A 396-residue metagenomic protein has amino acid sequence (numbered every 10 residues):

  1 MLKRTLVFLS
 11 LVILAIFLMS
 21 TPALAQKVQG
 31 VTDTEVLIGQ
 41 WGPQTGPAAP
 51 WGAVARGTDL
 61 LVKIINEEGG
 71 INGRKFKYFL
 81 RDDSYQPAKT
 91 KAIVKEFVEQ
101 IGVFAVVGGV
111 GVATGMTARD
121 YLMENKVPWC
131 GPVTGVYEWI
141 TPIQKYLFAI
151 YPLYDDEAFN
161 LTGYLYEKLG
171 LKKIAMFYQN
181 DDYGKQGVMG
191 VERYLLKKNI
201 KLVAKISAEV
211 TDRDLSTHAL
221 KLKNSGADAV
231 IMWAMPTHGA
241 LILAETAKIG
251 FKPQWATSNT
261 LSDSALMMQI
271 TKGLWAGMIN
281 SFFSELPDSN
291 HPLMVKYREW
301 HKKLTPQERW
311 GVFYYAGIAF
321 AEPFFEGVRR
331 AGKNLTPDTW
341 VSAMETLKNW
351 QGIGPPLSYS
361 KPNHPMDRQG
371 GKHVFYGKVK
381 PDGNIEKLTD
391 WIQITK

Functional and structural regions predicted by a protein language model:
M1-S10: Bacterial N-terminal signal peptides that target proteins for export
L9-S20: Bacterial N-terminal signal peptides
T21-A25: Sec/Tat signal peptide C-region and signal peptidase I cleavage site
K27, E35, P50-D59, E67-T141 (+2 more regions): Beta-alpha junction/loop-to-helix N-cap segments that form part of ligand/metal-binding clefts
D33-A53, G109, K173-F177: Short beta-strand segments enriched in small/hydrophobic residues
A88, Q100-I206, Q254-N280, L286: Extracytoplasmic ligand/sensor domains, especially the bilobed periplasmic-binding protein
L243-I318, D390-T395: Extracellular/periplasmic periplasmic-binding protein-like sensory domains
K303-Y314, F325-I385: Segments of small-molecule ligand-sensing domains
